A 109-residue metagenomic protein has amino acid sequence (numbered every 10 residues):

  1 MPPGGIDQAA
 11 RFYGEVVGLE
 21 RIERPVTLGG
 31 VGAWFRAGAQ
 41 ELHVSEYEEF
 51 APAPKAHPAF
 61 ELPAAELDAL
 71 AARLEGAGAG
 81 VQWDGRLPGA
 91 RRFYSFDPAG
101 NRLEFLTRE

Functional and structural regions predicted by a protein language model:
M1-E41: Core segments of cupin and vicinal oxygen chelate
M1-P3, A33, E49-R73, R91-F96: Vicinal oxygen chelate
G18-P25, G76-D84: Short secondary-structure junctions
P25-L28, F50, G85-P88: A short beta-turn/loop motif at secondary-structure boundaries
A77-E109: Vicinal oxygen chelate
